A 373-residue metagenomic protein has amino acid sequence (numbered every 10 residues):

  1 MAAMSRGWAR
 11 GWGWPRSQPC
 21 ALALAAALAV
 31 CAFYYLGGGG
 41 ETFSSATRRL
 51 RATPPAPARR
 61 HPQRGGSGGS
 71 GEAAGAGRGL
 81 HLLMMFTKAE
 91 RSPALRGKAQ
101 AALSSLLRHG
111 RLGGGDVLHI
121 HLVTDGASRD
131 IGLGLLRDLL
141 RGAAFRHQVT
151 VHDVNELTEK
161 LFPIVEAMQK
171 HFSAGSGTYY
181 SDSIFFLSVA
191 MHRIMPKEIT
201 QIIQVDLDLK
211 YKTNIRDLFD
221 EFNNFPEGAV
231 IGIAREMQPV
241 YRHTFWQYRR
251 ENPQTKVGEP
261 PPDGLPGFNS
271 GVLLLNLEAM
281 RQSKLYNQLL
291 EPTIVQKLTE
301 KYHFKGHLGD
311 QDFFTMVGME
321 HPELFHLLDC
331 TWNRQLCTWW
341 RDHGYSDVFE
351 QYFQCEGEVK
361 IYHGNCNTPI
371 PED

Functional and structural regions predicted by a protein language model:
A2-D373: Glycosyltransferase catalytic domains, chiefly GT-A lineage
